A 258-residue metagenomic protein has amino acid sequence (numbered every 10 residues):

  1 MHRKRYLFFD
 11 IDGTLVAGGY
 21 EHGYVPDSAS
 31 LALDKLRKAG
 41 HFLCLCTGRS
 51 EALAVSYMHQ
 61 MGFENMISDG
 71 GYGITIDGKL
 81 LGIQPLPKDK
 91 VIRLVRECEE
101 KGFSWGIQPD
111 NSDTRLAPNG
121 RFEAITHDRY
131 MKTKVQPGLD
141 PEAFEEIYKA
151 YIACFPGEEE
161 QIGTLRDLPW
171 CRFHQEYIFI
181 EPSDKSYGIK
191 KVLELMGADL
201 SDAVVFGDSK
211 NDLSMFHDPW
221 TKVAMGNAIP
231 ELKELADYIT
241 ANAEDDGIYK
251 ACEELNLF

Functional and structural regions predicted by a protein language model:
R3-E21, L45, F216: Asp-based phosphoryl-transfer active-site loop
Y6, N65, A198, V204 (+1 more regions): Hydrophobic "anchor" residues on beta-strands that sit immediately upstream of conserved functional sites
Y24-F122: Active-site phosphate-binding/coordination module
E51-V55, E158-E159, D212-L213, L232: Short, well-ordered alpha-helical microsegments
M61-G62, G70, T164-D167, D218-P219 (+1 more regions): Short, structured coil segments at secondary-structure junctions
F63-G71, H127, C171-R172, K222-G226 (+1 more regions): Short hydrophobic/aromatic-enriched beta-strand-loop microsegments
E97, K101-S104, Q108-D218, N227: Conserved acidic, metal-coordinating active-site core of Asp-based, Mg2+-dependent phosphoryl-transfer enzymes
D218, K222-V223, A228-F258: Asp-based, Mg2+/Mn2+-dependent phosphohydrolase catalytic module
